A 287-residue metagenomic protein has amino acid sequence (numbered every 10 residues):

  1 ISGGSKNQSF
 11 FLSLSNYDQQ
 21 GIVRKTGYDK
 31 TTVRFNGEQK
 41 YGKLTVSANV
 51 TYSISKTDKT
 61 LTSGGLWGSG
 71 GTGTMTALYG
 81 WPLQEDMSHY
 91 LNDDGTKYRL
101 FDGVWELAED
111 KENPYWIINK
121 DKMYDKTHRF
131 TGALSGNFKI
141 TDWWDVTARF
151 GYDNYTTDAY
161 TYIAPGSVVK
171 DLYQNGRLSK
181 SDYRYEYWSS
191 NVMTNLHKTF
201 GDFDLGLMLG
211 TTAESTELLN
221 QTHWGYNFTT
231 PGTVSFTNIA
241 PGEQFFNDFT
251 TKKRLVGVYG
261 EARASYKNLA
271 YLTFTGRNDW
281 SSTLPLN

Functional and structural regions predicted by a protein language model:
I1-S5, V33-Q39, G132-F138, V192-L196 (+1 more regions): Residues on the lipid-exposed face of transmembrane beta-strands in outer-membrane beta-barrel proteins
I1-V33, Y41-L44, F130: Outer-membrane beta-barrel translocator/receptor signature
S2, D18-Q19, L255-Y259, S281: Conserved interaction-surface patches within small, structured recognition/assembly domains
S5-K6, Y41-L44, K139-T141, T199-D202 (+1 more regions): Outer-membrane beta-barrel channels and translocator barrels
S9-S13, T45-N49, S135, K139 (+4 more regions): Membrane-spanning beta-strand positions in outer-membrane beta-barrel proteins
L14-D18, L272-L284: Transmembrane beta-strand segments that form the barrel wall of outer-membrane beta-barrel proteins
I22-V23, T32-R129, T147-V256, T283-P285: Surface-exposed loop/interface segments of Gram-negative outer-membrane beta-barrel transport/assembly proteins
E261-S265, L272-T275: Exposed, low-structure sequence patches enriched in small/polar residues
